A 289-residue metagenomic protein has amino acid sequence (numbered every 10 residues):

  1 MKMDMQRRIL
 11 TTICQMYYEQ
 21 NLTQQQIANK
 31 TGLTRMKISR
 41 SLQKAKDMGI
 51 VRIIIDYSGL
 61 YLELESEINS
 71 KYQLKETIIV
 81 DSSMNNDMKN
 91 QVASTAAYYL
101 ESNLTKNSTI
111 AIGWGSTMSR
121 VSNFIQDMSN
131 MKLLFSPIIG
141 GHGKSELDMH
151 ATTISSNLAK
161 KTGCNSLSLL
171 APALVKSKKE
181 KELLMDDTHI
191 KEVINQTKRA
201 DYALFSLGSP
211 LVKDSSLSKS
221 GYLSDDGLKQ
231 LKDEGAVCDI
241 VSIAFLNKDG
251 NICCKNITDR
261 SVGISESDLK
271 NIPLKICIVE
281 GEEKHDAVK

Functional and structural regions predicted by a protein language model:
K2-C14, E19, T23-I27, R40-Q43 (+3 more regions): Conserved phosphate- and dinucleotide-binding cores of soluble alpha/beta proteins, encompassing both enzyme active
C14, L22, T31, I55-K178 (+1 more regions): N-terminal active-site beta-alpha-beta segment that forms phosphate/nucleotide-binding and substrate-recognition loops
